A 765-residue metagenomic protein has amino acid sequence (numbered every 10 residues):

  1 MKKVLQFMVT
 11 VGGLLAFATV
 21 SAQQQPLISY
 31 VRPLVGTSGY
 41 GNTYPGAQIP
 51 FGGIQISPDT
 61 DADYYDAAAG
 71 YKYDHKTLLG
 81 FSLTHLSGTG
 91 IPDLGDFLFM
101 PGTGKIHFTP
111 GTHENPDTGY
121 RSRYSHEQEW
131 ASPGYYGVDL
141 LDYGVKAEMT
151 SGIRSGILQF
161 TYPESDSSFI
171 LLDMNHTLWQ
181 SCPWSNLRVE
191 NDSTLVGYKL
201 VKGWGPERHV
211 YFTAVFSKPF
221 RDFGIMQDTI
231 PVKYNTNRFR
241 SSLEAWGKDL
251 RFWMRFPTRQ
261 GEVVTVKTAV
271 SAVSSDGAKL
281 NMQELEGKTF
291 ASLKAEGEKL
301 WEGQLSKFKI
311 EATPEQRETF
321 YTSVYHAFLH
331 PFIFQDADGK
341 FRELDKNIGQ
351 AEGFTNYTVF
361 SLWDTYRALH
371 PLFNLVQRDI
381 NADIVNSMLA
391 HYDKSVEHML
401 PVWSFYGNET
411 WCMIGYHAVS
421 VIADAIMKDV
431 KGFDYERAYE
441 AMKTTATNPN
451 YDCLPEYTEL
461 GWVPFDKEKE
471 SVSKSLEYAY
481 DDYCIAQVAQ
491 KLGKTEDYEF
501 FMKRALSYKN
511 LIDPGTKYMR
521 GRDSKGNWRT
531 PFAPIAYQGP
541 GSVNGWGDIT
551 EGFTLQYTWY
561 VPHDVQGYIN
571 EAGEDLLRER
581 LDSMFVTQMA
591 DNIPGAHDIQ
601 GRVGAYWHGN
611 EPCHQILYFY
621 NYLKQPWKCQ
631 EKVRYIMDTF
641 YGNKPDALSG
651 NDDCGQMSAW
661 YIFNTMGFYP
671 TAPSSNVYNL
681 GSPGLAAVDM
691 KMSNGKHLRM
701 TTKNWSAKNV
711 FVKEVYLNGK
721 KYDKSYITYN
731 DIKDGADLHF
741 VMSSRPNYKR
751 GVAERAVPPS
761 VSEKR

Functional and structural regions predicted by a protein language model:
M1-Q24: Bacterial Sec-dependent N-terminal signal peptides
Q23-H370, N374-S420, D424-L476, C484-N510 (+9 more regions): Accessory carbohydrate-recognition regions in carbohydrate-active enzymes
D481: ATP-dependent phospho-/nucleotidyl transfer catalytic cores
D689, T702: Conserved catalytic core of nucleotide polymerization and phosphodiester-bond processing enzymes
